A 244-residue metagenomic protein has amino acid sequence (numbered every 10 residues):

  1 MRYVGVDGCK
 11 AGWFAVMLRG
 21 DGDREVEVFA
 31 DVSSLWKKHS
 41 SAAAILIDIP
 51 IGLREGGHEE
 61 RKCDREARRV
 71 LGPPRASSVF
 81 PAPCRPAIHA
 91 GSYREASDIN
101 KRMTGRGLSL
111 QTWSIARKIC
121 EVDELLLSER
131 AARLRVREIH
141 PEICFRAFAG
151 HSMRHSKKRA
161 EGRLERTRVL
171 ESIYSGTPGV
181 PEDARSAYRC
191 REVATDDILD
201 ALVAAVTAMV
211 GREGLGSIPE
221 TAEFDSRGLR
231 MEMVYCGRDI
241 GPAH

Functional and structural regions predicted by a protein language model:
M1-Y3, G8-H244: RNase H-like (RuvC/DEDD) metal-dependent nuclease/polynucleotide-processing core
